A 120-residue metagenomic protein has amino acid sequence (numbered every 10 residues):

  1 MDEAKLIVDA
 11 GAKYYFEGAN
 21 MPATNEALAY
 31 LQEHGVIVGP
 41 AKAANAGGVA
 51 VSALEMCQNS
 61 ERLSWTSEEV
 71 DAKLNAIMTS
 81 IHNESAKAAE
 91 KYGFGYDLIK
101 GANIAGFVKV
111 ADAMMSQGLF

Functional and structural regions predicted by a protein language model:
M1-D2: A structured beta-alpha segment of the ubiquitous adenosine-cofactor-binding alpha/beta core
L6-F120: Adenosine-phosphate binding glycine-rich loop
